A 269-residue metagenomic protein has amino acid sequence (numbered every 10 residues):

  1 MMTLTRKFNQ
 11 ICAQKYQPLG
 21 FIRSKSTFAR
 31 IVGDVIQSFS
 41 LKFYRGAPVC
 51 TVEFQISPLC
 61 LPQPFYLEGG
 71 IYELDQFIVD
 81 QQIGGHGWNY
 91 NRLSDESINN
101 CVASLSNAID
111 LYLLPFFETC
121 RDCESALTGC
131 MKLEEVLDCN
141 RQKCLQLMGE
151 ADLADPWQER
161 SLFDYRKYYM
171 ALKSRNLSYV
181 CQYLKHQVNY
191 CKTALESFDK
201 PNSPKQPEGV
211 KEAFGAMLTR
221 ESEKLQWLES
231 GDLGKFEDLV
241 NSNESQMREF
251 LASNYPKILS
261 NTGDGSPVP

Functional and structural regions predicted by a protein language model:
M1-T5, R30-P269: Intrinsically disordered, low-complexity regulatory regions enriched in serine/threonine/proline and acidic residues
M2-R23: Amphipathic alpha-helical segments
K25-A29: Acidic carboxylate-rich catalytic motifs and surrounding loops in phosphoryl-/glycosyl-chemistry enzymes
